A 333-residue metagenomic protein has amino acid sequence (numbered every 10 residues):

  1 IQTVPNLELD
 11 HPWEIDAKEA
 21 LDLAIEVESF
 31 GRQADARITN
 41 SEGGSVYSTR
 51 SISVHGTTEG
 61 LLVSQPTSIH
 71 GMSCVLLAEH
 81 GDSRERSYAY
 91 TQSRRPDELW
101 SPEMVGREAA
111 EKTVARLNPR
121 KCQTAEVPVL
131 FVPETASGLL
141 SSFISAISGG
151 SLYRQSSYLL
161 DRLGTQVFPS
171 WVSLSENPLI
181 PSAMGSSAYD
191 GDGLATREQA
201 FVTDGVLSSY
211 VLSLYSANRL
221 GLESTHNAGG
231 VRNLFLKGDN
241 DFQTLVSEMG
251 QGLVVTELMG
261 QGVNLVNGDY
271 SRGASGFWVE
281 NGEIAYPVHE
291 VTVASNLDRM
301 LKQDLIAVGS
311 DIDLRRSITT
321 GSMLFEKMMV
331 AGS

Functional and structural regions predicted by a protein language model:
I1-S187, G191-R197, T203-V206, E283 (+1 more regions): Active-site bordering "gate/hinge" segments that shape substrate access to catalytic or cofactor-binding pockets
V4, V27, L160-S333: Dual-mode signal for accessory low-complexity, basic/Gly-rich regions
